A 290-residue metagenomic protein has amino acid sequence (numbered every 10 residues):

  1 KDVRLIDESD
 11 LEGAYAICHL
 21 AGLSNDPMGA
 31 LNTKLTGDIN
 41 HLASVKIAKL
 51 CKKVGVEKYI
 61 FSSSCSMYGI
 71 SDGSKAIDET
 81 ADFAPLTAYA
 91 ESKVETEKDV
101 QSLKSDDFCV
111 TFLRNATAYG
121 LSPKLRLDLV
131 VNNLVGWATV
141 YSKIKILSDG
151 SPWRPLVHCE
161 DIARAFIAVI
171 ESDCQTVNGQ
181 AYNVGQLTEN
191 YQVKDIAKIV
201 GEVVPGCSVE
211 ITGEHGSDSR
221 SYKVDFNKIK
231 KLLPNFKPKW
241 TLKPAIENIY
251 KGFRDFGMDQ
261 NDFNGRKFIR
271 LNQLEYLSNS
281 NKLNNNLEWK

Functional and structural regions predicted by a protein language model:
V3-I39, L50: NAD(P)H-binding glycine-rich loop region in Rossmannoid oxidoreductase-like domains and their noncatalytic homologs
A16, L35, A43-K46, K58 (+3 more regions): Conserved cofactor-binding/catalytic machinery of classical short-chain dehydrogenase/reductase
I17-L20, Y59-C65, L113-N115: SDR active-site strand-loop-helix element
P27-L35, I70-K75, P123-K124: Conserved catalytic-core motifs of eukaryotic protein kinase domains, centered on the activation segment
V45-A88: Conserved Rossmann-fold NAD(P)-dependent oxidoreductase catalytic core, especially the SDR/UDP-sugar
S92: Active-site helix of classical SDR
K98-R154, C159-I170, K198-V203: NAD(P)-dependent short-chain dehydrogenase/reductase
S142, L147-K290: C-terminal substrate-binding subdomain of Rossmann-fold SDR/epimerase-dehydratase oxidoreductases
